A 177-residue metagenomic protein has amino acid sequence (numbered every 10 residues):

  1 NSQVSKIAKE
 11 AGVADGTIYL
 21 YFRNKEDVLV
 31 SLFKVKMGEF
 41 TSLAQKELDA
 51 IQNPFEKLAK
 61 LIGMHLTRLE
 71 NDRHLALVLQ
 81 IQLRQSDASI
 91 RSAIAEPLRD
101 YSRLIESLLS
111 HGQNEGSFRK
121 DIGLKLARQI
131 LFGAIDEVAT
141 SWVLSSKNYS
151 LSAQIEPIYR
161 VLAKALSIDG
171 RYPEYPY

Functional and structural regions predicted by a protein language model:
N1-D27, S31: Helix-turn-helix
S31, Q45-N71, R128-L131, Y177: Hydrophobic alpha-helical connector segments
V35-S42, S89-E115, K125-Q129, G133 (+2 more regions): Amphipathic alpha-helical packing segments from all-alpha helical-bundle domains
E47, Q80-L83, W142-S146: Secondary-structure edge/capping motif, primarily at the C-terminal ends of alpha-helices and the immediately following
K60, M64-N71, R103, S107-E115 (+3 more regions): C-terminal peripheral helix-coil segments that are non-catalytic and often amphipathic
E70-S89: Amphipathic alpha-helical segments used for helix-helix packing
